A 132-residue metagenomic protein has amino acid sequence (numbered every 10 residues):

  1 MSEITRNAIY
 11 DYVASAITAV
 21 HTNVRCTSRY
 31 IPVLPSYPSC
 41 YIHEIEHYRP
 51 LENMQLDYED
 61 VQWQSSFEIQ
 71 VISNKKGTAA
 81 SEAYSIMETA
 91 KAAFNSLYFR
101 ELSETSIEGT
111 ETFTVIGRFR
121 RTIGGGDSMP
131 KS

Functional and structural regions predicted by a protein language model:
M1-R25, H47-S132: Charged, amphipathic alpha-helical segments and their flanking helix caps
T27-P35: Short acidic low-complexity segments
Y37-E46: A short, hydrophobic beta-strand-centered structural micro-motif
